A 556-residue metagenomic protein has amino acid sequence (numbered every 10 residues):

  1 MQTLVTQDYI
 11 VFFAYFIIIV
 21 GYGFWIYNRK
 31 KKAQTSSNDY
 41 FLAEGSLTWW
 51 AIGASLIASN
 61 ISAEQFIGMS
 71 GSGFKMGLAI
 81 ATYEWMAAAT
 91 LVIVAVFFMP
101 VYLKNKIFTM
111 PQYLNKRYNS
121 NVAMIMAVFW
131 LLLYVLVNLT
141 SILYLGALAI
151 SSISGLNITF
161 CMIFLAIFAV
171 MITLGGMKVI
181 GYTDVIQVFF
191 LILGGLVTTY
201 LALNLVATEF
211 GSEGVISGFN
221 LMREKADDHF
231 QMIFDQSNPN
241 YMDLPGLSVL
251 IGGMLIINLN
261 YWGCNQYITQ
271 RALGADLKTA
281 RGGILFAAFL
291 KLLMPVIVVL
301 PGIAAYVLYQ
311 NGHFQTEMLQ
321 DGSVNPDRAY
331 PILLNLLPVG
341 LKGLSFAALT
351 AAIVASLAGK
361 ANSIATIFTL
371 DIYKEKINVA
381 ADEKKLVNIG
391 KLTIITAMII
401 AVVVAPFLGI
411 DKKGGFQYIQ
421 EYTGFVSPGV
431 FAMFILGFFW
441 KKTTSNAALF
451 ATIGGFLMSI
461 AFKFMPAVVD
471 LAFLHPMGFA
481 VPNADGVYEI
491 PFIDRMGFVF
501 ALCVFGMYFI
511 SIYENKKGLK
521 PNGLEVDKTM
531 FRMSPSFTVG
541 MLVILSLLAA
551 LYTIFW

Functional and structural regions predicted by a protein language model:
M1-W556: Membrane-embedded helix-loop-helix hairpins and adjacent transmembrane boundary segments in multi-pass transporters
